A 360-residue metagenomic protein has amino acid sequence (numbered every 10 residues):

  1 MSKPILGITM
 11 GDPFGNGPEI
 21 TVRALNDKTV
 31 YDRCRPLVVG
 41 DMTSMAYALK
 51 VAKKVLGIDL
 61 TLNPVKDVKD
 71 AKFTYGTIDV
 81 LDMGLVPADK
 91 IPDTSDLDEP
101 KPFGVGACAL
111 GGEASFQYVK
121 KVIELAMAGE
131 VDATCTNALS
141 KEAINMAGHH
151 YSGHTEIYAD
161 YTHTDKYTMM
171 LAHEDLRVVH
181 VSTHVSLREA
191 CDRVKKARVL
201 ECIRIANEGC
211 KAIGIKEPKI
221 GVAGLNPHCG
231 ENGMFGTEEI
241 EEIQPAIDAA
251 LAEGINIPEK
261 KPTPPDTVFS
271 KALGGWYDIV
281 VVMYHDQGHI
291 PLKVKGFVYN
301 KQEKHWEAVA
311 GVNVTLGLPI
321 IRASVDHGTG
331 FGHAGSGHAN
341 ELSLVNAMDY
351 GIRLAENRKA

Functional and structural regions predicted by a protein language model:
M1-H154, V199-G221, L225-M283, Q287-V312 (+1 more regions): Contiguous, glycine/small-aliphatic-enriched amphipathic segments in soluble metabolic enzymes
H149-R177, T183-S186: Flexible loop/hinge segments that line or gate small-molecule binding clefts
E156-D165, L187-K211: Active-site glycine-rich loop that binds ribose-phosphate moieties when present
L171, N313-T315: Well-ordered beta-strand positions
V181, L316: Substrate-binding rim/cap in mid-to-C-terminal beta-strand-loop elements of soluble/periplasmic
